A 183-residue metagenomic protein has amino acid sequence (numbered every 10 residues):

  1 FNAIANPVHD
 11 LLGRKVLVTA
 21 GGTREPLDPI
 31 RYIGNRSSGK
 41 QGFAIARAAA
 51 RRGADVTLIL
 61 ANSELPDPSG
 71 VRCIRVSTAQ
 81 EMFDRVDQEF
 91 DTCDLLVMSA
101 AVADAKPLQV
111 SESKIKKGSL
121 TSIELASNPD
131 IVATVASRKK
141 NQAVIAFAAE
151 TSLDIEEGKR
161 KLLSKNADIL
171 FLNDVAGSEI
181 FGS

Functional and structural regions predicted by a protein language model:
F1, S69-R72, E157, G182-S183: Short secondary-structure transition/capping segments
F1-L17, P107-V110, N173-V175: YjeF_N-associated NAD(P)HX repair module
A3, Y32, A44-A48, E81 (+2 more regions): Alpha-helical scaffold segments in soluble metabolic enzymes
V8-L11, L65-D67, Q88-F90, A136-R138 (+2 more regions): Solvent-exposed alpha-helices and their adjacent loops that cap or buttress functional pockets in soluble metabolic
D10-T78: Glycine-rich phosphate/diphosphate-binding loop of Rossmann-like nucleotide-binding domains
T23, S63, A103-D104, G177: Residue-level marker for beta-strand->alpha-helix junctions and adjacent short loops that shape enzyme
P26-L27, A105-P107, I180: Glycine/Thr-rich phosphate-binding loops of Rossmann-like dinucleotide-binding domains
T78-V175: Glycine-rich phosphate-binding loop
